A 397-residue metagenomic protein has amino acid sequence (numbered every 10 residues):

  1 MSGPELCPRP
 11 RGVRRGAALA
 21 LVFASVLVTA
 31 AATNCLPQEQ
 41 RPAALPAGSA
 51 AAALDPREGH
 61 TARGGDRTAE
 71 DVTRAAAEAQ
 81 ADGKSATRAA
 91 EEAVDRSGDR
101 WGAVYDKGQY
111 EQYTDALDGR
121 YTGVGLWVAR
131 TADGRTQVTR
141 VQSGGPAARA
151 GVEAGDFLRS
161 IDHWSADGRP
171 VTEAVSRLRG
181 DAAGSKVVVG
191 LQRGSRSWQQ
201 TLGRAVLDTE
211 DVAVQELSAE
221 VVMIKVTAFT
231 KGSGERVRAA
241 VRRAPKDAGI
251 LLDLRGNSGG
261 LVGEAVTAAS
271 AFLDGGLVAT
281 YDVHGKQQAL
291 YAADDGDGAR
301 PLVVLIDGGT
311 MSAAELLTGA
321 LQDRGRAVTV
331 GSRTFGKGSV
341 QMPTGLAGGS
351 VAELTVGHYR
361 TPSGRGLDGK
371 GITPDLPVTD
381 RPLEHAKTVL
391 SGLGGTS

Functional and structural regions predicted by a protein language model:
M1-R130, E153, G168-E216, K225 (+2 more regions): Intrinsically disordered, Ser/Thr/Pro/Gly-rich linkers and terminal tails that flank and connect PDZ domains
E58-R63, A75-G83, G144, S160 (+7 more regions): Second-shell loop/turn segments in exported
A132-V138, M223: PDZ/PDZ-like groove recognition
P146, F157, K186-V188, V351 (+1 more regions): Residue-level marker of beta-strand positions
P146-F157, G180, R243, A320: A short glycine-leucine-enriched loop at secondary-structure breakpoints that most characteristically corresponds
A147-T172, L251-D253: Conserved PDZ fold ligand-binding element
A182-G336, Q341: Cleft-lining beta-strand/loop regions that shape enzyme active-site pockets
T329-V330, T334-P362: BRCT (BRCA1 C-terminal) domain core and associated BRCT-interaction motifs
